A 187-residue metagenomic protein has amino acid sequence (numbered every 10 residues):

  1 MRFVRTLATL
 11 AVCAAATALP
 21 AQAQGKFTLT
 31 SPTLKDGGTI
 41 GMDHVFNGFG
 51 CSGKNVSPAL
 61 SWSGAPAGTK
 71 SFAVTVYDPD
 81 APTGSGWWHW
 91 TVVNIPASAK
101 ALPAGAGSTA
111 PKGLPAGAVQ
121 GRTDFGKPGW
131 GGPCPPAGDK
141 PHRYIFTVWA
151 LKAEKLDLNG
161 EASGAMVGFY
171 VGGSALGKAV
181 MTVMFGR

Functional and structural regions predicted by a protein language model:
M1-A8: Bacterial N-terminal signal peptides that target proteins for export
A8-A18: Bacterial N-terminal signal peptides
Q22-R187: N-terminus-centered regions that define maturation/targeting leaders and the start of the first functional domain
